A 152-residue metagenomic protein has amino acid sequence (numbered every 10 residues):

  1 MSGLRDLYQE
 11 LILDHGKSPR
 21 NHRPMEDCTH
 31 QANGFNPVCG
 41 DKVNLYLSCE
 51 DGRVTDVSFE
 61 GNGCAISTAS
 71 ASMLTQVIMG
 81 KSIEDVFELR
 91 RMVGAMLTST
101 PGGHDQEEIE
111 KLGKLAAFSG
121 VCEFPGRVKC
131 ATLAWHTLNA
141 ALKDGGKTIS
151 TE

Functional and structural regions predicted by a protein language model:
M1-E26, K81-E152: C-terminal binding/interaction regions
S18, H22-G61: Structured beta-strand/loop patches that form or line metal/cofactor-binding pockets in enzymes
F35, C39, I66, G126-R127: Secondary-structure capping and boundary motifs in well-ordered enzyme cores
V43, S72, K129: Active-site phosphate/pyrophosphate-handling residues
G61-T68: Short, thiol/selenol-centered motifs that function as redox-active sites or metal-ligating centers
S70-S82: Alpha-helical support elements that line or immediately flank enzyme active sites and cofactor-binding pockets
